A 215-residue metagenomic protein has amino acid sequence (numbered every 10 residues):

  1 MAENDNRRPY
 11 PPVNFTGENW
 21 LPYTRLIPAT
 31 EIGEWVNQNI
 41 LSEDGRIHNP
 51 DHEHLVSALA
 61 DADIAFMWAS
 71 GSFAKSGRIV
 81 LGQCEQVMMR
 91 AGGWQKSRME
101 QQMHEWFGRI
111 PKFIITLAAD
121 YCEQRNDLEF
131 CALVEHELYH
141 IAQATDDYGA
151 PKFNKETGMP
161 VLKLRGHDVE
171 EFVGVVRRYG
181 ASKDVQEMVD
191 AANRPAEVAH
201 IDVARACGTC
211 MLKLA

Functional and structural regions predicted by a protein language model:
A2, R8, F15-N19, Y23 (+3 more regions): Metalloprotease/metallohydrolase-associated module, dominated by Zn2+-dependent proteases
A132-A144: Active-site recognition of the HExxH zinc-binding catalytic motif
